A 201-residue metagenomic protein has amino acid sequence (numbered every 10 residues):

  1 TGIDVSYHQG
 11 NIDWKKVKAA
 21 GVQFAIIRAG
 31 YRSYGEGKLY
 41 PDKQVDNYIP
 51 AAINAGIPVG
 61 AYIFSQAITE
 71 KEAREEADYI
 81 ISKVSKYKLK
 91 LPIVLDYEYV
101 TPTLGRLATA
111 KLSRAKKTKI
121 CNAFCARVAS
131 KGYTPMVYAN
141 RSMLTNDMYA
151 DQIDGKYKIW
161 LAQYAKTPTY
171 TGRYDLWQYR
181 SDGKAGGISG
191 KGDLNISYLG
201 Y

Functional and structural regions predicted by a protein language model:
T1-A123, A129-K131: Substrate-binding cleft of extracellular glycoside hydrolase catalytic domains
T1-K15, Q152-Y201: Functionally critical loop-and-helix segments that line ligand-binding/catalytic clefts of soluble enzyme domains
S33-Y34, I68, L144-N146, P168 (+1 more regions): Flexible, glycine-rich phosphate/dinucleotide-binding loops and adjacent beta-alpha linkers at cofactor/substrate
V59, T134-M136, I159: Hydrophobic anchor at the start of a short beta-strand that flanks the dinucleotide cofactor-binding loop
I63, A139, Q163: Short beta-strand/turn micro-motifs composed of small residues that flank or help shape donor/cofactor-binding pockets
I81-L95, Y99-T101, Y149-Y174: Structural recognition of alpha->loop->beta junctions
R106-L107, D147-A150: A short secondary-structure junction signal
V128-N146: Aromatic-lined carbohydrate-recognition surfaces of secreted/lumenal glycan-active proteins
